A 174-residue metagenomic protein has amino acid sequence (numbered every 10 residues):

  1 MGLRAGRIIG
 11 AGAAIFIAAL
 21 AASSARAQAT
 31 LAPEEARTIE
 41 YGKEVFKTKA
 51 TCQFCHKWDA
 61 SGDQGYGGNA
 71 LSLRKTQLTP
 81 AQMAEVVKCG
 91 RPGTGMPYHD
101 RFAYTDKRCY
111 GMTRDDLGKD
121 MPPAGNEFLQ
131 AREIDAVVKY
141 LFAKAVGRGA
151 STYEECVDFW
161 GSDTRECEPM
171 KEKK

Functional and structural regions predicted by a protein language model:
M1-G6: N-terminal secretory signal peptides that target proteins for export/translocation
G10-L20: Bacterial N-terminal signal peptides
S23-A27: Sec/Tat signal peptide C-region and signal peptidase I cleavage site
Q28-A36, T48-A50, T94-K174: Flexible coil segments in periplasmic/lumen-exposed cytochrome c-class electron-transfer proteins
E34-W58: Sequence/structural segment immediately N-terminal to covalent heme-attachment motifs in c-type and related
E40-E44, Q53, A81, E85 (+2 more regions): Solvent-exposed, polar/charged alpha-helical surfaces in well-ordered, non-transmembrane soluble domains, broadly
C55-Q64, K88-R91, R101, F142-A143: Detector for the c-type heme attachment site
Q64-A70: Short cysteine/histidine-rich zinc-coordinating motifs and their immediately flanking basic loops
